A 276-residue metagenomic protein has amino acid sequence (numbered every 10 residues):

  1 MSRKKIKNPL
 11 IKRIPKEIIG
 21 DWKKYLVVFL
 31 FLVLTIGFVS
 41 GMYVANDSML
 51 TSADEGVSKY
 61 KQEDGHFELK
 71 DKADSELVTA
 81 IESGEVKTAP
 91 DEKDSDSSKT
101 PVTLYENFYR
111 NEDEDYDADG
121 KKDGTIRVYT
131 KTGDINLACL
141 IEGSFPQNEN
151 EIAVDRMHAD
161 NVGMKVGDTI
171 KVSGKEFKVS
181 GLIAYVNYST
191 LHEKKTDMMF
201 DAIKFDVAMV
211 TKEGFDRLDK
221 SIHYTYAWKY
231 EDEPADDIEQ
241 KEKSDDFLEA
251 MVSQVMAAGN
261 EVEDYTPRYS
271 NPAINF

Functional and structural regions predicted by a protein language model:
S2-F276: Membrane transport/envelope proteins' first extracytoplasmic loop
